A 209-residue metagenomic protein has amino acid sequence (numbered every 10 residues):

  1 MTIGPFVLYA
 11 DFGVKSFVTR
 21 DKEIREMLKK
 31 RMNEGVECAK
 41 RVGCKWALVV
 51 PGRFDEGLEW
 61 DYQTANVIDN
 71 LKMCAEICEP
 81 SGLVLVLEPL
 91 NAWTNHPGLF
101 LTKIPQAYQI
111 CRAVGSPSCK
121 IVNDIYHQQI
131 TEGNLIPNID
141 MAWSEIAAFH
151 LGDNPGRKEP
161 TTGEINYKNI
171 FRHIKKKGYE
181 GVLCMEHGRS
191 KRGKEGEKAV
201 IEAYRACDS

Functional and structural regions predicted by a protein language model:
M1-F17: Short hydrophobic interaction/assembly module
M1-G4, E37, R205: Generic short alpha-helical segment signal, independent of protein family or function, capturing local helix propensity
M1-T2, K45, V84, E180: Residue-level detector of anion-binding/catalytic polar loops
G4-V7, L48, V86, A147-H150 (+1 more regions): Conserved beta-strand positions in the central sheet of alpha/beta enzyme cores
V7-F12, P51-D55, P89-W93, I125-H127 (+2 more regions): Active-site-proximal loop/turn and secondary-structure-junction residues that shape catalytic pockets, frequently
D11, K22, E26-K29, E164 (+1 more regions): Generic alpha-helical scaffold signal
K15-K120, I130: Active-site acidic/histidine proton-transfer and metal-coordination neighborhood in alpha/beta enzyme cores
G43, L101-N123, H127-S209: Histidine-acidic metal/acid-base catalytic patches
